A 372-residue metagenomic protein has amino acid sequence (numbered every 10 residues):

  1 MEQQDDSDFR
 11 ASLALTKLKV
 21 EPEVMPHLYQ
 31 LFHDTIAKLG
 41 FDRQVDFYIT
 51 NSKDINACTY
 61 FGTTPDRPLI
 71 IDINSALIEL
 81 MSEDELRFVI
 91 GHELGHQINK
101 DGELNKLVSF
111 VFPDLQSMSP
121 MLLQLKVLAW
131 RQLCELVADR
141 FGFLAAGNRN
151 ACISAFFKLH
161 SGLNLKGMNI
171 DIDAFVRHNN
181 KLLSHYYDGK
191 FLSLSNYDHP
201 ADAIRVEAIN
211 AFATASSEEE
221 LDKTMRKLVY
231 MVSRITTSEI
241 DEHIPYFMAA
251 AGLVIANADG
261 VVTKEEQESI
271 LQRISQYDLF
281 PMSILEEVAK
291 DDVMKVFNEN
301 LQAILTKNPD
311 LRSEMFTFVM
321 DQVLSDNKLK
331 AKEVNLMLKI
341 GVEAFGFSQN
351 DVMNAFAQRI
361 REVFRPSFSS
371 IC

Functional and structural regions predicted by a protein language model:
M1-I90, L94-E103, P366-F368: Peri-catalytic and regulatory segments of divalent metal-dependent proteins
R10, E23-L28, T35, L39-F41 (+1 more regions): Short helix/loop segments within enzyme catalytic domains that coordinate or immediately flank catalytic cofactors
L13, L123, V127, F157-S193 (+1 more regions): Small-residue-enriched hydrophobic alpha-helices in membranes
G62, E79, E83, W130 (+2 more regions): Residue-level marker of regulatory loop/turn positions in helix-turn-helix DNA-binding domains and in histidine
E79, L136, R140-F143, S154 (+3 more regions): Internal, well-ordered alpha-helical scaffold/interface segments that support domain packing or protein-protein contacts
N99-A129: Post-HEXXH active-site segment of zinc metalloproteases
A201: Short, conserved phosphate/pyrophosphate- and ester-handling motifs at nucleotide-, phospho-/glycolipid
